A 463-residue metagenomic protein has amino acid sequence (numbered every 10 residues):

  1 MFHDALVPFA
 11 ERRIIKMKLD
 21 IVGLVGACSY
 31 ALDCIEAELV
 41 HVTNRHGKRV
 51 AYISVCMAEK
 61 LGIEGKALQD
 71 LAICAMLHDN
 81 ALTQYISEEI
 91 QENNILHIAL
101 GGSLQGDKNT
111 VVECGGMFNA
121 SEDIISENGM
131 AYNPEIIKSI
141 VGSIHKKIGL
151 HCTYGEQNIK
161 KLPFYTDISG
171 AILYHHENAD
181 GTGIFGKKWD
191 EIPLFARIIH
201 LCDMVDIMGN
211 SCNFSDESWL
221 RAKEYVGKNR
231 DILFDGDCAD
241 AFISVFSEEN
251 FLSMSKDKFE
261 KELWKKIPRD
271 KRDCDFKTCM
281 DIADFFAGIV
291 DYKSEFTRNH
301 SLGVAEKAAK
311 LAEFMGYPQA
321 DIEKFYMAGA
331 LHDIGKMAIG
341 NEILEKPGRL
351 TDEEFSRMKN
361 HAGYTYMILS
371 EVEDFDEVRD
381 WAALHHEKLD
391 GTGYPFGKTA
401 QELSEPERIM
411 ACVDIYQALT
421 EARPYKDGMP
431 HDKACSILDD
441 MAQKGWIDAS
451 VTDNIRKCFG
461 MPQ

Functional and structural regions predicted by a protein language model:
M1-K16: Short, Lys/Arg-enriched N-terminal segments with co-localized hydrophobic residues within the first ~10-30 amino acids
K16-Q463: Histidine- and acidic-residue-rich, metal-dependent catalytic cores
